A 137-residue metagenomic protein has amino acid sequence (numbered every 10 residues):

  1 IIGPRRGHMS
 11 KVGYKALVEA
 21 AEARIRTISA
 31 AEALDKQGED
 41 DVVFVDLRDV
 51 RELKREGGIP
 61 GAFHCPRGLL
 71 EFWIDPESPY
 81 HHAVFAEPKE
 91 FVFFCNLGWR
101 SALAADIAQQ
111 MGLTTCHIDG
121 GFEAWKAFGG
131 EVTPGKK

Functional and structural regions predicted by a protein language model:
G3-V42, V50-E90, W99-K137: Rhodanese-like catalytic fold shared by cysteine-dependent sulfurtransferases and DSP/PTP-type phosphatases
V45: Active-site flanking residues adjacent to catalytic metal/cofactor-binding acidic residues
F94: Short, surface-exposed ligand- or partner-binding patches at beta-edge/loop junctions that are enriched in aromatics
